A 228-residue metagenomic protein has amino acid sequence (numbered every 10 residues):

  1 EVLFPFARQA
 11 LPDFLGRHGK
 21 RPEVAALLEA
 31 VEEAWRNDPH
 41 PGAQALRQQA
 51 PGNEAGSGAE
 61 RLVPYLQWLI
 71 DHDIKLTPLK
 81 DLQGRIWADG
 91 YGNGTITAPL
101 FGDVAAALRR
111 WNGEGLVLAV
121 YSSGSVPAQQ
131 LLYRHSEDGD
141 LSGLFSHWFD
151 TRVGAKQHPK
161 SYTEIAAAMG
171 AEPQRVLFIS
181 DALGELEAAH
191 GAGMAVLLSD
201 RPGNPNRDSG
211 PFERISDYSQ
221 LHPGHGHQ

Functional and structural regions predicted by a protein language model:
E1-F4, H135-E137, M194: Short secondary-structure boundary/capping segments
E1-Q67: Conserved phosphoryl-transfer catalytic core
P39-G102: Metal-dependent phosphoesterase signature
K80, F101-A105, P159-T163: Short, well-ordered alpha-helical scaffold segments within catalytic/effector domains
G84, N93-P99, V104-S136: Substrate-recognition element of Asp-dependent hydrolases with the DxDx(T/V) motif
W87-A88, S125-P127, L183-G184, G203-N204: Short, solvent-exposed loop/turn segments at secondary-structure junctions
D138, G143-Q228: Asp-based, Mg2+/Mn2+-dependent phosphohydrolase catalytic module
